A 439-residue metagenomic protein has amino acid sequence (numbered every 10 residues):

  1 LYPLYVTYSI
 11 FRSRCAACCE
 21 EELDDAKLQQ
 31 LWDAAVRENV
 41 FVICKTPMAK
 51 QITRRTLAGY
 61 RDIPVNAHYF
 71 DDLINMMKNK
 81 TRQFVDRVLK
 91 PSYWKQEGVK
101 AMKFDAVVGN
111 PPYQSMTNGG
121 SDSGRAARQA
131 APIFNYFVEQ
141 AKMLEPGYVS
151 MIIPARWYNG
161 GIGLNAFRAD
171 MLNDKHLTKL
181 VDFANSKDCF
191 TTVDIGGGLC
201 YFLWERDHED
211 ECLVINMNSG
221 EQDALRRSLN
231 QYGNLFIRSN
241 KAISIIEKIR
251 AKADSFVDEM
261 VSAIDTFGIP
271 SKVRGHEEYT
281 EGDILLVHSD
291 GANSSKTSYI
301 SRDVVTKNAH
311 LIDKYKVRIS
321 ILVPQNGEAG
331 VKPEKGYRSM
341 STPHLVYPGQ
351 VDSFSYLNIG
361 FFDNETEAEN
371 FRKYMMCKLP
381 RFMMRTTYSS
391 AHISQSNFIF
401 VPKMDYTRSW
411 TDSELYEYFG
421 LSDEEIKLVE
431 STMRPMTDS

Functional and structural regions predicted by a protein language model:
L1-K179, N185-C189, G198, F202-V214: SAM-dependent methyltransferase catalytic region
T53, F371, V429-E430: A structural signal for short hydrophobic/aromatic patches embedded in well-ordered alpha helices
I63-H68, D423-V429: Short, surface-exposed acidic
M102, S186-E425: C-terminal substrate-recognition regions of SAM-dependent nucleic acid methyltransferases
G163-L164, M171, V193-D194, I393-N397 (+1 more regions): Charge-rich, low-complexity amphipathic helices in intrinsically disordered tails/linkers adjacent to domains
K427-S439: Short, amphipathic C-terminal "tail helix"
